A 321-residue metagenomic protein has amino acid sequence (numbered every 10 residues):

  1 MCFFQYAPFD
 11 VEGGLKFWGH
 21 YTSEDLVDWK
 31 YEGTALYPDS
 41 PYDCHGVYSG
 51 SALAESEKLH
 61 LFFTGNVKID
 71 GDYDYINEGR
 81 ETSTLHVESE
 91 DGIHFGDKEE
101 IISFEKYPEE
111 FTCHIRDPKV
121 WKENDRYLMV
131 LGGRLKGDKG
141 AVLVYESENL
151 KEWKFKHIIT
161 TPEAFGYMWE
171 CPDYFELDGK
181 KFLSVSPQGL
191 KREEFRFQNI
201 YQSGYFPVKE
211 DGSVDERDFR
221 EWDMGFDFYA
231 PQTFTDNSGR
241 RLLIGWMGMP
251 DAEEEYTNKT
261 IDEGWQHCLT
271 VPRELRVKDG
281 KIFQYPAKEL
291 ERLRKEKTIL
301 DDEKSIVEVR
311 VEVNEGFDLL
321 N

Functional and structural regions predicted by a protein language model:
M1-C2, K58-F63, R126-M129, K180-L183 (+1 more regions): Entry beta-strands of beta-propeller and related beta-repeat scaffolds
Y6-G13, T64-E78, S186-N199, G248-E263: Short, conserved, GDST-rich strand-edge loop motifs in beta-rich repeat architectures
D10-G13, V27-A54, I93-K122, E152-P172 (+3 more regions): Surface loop/turn signatures of beta-propeller and other carbohydrate-active proteins
K16-F17, Y31, Y48, T82-S83 (+10 more regions): Residues that flank catalytic or metal-binding motifs in active/ligand-binding sites
F17-D25, E78-G92, V142-L150, Q198-G212 (+1 more regions): Beta-propeller blade signature
L59-L61, N66-T161: Hydrophobic, small-residue-rich alpha-helical packing segments that form membrane-like cores
G132-D236: A compositional/structural signature marking long, glycine- and acidic/polar-rich segments with frequent tryptophans
Y201-N321: Beta-rich accessory regions
